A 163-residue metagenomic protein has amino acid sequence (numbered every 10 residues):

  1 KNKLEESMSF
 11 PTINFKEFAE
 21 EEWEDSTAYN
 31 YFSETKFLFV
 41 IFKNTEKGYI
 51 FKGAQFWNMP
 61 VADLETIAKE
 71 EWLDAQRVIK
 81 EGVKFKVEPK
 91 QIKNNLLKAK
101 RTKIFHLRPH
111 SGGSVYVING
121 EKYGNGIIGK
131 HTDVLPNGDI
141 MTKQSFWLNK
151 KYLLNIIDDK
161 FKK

Functional and structural regions predicted by a protein language model:
K1-K163: Nucleic-acid endonuclease domains
